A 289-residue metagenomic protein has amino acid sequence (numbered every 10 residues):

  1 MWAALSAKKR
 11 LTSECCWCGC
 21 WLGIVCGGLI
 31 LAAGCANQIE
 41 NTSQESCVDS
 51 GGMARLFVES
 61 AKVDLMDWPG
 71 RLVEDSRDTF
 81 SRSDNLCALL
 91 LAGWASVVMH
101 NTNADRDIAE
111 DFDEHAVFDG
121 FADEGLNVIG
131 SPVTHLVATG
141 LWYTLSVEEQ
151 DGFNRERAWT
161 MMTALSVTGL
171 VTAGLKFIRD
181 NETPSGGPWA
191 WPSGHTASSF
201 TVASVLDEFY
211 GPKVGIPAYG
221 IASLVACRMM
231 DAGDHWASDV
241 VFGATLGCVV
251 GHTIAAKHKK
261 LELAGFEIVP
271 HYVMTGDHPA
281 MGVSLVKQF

Functional and structural regions predicted by a protein language model:
W2-C18, A32-A88, F121-V137, E148-F289: Replace "edges of transmembrane helices
I24-A33: Sec-dependent N-terminal signal peptides
A88-W94: Alpha-helical transmembrane segments
A95-R106: Alpha-helical transmembrane segments of multi-pass membrane proteins
D111-A122: Perimembrane loop-to-helix junctions flanking transmembrane segments
T139-T144: Canonical alpha-helical transmembrane segments
